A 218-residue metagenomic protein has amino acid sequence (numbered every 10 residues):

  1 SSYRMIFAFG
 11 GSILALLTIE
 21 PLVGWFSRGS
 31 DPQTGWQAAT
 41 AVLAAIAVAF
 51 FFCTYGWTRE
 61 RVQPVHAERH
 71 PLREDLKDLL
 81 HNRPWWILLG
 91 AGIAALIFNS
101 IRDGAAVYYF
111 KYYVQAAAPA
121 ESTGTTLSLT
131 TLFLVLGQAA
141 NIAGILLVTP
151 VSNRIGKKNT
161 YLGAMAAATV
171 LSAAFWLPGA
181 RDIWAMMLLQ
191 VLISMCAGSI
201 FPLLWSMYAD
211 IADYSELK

Functional and structural regions predicted by a protein language model:
S1-K218: Membrane-embedded alpha-helical bundles of multi-pass transporters/translocases, especially carrier/permease families
